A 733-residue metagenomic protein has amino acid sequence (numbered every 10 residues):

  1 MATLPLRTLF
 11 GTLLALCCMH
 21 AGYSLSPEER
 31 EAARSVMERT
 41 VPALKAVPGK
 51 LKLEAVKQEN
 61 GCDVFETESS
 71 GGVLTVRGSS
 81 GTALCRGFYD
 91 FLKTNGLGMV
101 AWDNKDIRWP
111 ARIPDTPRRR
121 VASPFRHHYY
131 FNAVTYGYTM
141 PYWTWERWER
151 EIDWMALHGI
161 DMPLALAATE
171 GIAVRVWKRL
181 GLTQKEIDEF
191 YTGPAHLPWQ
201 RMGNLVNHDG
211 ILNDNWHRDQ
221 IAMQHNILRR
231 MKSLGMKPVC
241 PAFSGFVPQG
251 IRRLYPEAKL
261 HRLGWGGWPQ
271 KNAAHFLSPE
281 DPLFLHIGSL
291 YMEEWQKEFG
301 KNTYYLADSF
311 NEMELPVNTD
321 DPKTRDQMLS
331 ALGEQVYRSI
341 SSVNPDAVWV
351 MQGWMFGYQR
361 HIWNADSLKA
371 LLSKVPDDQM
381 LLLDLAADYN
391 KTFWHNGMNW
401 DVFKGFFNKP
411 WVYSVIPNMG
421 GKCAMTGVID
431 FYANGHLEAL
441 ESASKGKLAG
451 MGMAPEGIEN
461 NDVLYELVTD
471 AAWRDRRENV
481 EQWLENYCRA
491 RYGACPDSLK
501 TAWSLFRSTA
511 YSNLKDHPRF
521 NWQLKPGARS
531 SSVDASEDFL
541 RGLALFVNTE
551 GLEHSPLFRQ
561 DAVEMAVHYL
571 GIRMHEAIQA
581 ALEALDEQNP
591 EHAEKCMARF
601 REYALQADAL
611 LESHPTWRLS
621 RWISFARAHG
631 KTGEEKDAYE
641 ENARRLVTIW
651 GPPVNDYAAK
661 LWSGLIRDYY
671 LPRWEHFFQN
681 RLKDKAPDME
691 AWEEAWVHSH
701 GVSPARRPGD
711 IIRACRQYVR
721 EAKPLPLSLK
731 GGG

Functional and structural regions predicted by a protein language model:
M1-P27: Bacterial Sec-dependent N-terminal signal peptides
Y23-F125: Contiguous, structured surface segment used for ligand recognition
M99, K105-P114, F131-T135, A156 (+7 more regions): Catalytic-core regions of glycoside hydrolase
F125-T144, M155: Active-site-adjacent substrate/metal-binding segments within catalytic domains of carbohydrate-active enzymes
A510-N513, H517-E553: C-terminal functional modules
W662-K730: Extended, compositionally biased alpha-helical segments that mediate assembly or anchoring
